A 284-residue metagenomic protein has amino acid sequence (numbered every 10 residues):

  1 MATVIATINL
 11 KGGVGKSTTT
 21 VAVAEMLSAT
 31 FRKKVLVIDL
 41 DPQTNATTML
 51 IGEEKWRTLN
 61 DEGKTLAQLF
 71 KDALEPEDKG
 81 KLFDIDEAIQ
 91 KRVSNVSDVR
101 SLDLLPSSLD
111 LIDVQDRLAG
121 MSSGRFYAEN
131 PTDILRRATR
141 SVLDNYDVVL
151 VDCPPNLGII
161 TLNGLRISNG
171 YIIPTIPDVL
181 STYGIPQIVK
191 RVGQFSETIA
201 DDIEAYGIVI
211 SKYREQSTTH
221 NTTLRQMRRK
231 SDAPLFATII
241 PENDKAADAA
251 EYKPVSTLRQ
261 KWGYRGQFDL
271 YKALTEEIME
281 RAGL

Functional and structural regions predicted by a protein language model:
M1-L284: P-loop NTP-binding core
